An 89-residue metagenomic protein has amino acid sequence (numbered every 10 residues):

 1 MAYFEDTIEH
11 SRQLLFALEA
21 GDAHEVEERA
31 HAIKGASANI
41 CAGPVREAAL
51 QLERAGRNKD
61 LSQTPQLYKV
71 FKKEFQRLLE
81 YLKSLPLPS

Functional and structural regions predicted by a protein language model:
M1-A32, N39, N58, S62-L87: Long, amphipathic alpha-helical coiled-coil segments characteristic of histidine-phosphotransfer scaffolds
K34-A36, L52: A broad "ordered helical/assembly scaffold" signature
A38-E47: Amphipathic C-terminal alpha-helical segment
A48-R57: Hydrophobic, amphipathic alpha-helical faces that serve as interaction scaffolds
